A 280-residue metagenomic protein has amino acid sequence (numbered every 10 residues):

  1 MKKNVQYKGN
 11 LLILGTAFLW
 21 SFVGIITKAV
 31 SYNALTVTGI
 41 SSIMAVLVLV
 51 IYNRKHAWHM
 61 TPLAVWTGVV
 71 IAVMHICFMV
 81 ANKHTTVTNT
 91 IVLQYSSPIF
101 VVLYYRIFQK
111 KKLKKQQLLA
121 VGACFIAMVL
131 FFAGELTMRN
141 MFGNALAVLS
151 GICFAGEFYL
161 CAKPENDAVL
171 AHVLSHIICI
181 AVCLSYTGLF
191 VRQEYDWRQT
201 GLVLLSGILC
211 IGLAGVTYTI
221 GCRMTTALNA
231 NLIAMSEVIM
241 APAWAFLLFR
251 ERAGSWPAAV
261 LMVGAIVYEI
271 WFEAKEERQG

Functional and structural regions predicted by a protein language model:
M1-T36, V69, C77, I126 (+3 more regions): Glycine-/small-residue-enriched transmembrane alpha-helix faces in small-molecule transporters and effluxers
K2-K3, S42, M235-G280: C-terminal-most transmembrane helix of multi-pass membrane proteins
K8-L12, A34-I51, Q117-A123, F142 (+3 more regions): Hydrophobic alpha-helical transmembrane segments of multi-pass integral membrane proteins, especially transporters
L19-Y32, I76-T85, L93, G156-D167 (+2 more regions): Juxtamembrane C-cap of transmembrane helices in multi-pass membrane transport proteins
S42, V46-L49, V69-I71, L103-Y104 (+3 more regions): Hydrophobic transmembrane alpha-helices of multi-pass small-molecule transport proteins
V50-R54, S97-L119, I239-P257: C-terminal transmembrane-helix exit sites in multi-pass transporters
N53-T90, Q94, I126-L130, G207-T225: Specific transmembrane alpha-helical segments of multi-pass solute transporters/efflux pumps, especially DMT/EamA
T90-S96, C161-I178, I211-L247: Helix-helix packing/entry segments at the starts of transmembrane helices
